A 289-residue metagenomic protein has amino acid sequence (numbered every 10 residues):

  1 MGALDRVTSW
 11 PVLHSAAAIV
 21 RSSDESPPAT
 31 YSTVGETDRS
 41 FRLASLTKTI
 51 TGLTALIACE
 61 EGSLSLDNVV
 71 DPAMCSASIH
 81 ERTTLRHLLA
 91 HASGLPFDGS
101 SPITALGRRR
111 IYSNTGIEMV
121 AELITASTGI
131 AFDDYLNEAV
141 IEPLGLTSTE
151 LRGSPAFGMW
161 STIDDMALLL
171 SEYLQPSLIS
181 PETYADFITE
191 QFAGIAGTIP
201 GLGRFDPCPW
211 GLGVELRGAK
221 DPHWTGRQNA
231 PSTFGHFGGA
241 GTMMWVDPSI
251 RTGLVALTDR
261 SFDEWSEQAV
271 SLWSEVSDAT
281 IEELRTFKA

Functional and structural regions predicted by a protein language model:
M1-T37, L43, T54, L66 (+5 more regions): A short, well-structured edge-of-sheet supersecondary motif
A17-A18, S23-E25, R42-S65, L88 (+3 more regions): Alpha-helical scaffold elements that line and support the substrate/ligand-binding pocket of soluble hydrolases
T37, R42-L46, A58-P102, A126-G158 (+2 more regions): Active-site helix/loop module of the DD-peptidase/beta-lactamase fold, centered on the serine-lysine SxxK catalytic
A105-R109, G153-F157, C208-W210: Carbohydrate-binding/catalytic loop surfaces
L144, S148, T162-L168, E172-D206: Penicillin-recognizing serine hydrolase domain
F157, I163, T189-G253, I281-E283 (+1 more regions): Active-site Gly/Thr loop motif
T258-F262: Short beta-strand-to-loop transition segments that serve as allosteric relay/switch motifs in sensory/regulatory domains
D263-A289: Short, gly/Ser/Thr-rich active-site loops of penicillin-recognizing serine hydrolases
